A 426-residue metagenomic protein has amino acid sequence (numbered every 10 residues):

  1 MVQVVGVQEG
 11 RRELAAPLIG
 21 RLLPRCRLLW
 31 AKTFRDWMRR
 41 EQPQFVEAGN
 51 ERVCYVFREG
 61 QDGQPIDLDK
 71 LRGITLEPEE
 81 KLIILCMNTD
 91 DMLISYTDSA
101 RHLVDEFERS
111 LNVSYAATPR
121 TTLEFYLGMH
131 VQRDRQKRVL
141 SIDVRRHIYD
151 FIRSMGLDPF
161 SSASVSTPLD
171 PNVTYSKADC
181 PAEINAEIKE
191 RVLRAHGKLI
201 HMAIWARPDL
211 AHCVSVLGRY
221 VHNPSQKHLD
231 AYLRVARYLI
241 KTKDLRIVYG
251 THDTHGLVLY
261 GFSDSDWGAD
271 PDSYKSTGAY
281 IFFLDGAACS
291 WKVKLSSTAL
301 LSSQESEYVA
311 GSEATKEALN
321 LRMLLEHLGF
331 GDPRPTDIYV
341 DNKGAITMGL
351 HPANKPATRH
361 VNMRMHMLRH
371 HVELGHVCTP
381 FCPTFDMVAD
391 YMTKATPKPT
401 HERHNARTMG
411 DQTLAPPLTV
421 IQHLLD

Functional and structural regions predicted by a protein language model:
M1-D426: Long, low-complexity, charge-biased intrinsically disordered regions
